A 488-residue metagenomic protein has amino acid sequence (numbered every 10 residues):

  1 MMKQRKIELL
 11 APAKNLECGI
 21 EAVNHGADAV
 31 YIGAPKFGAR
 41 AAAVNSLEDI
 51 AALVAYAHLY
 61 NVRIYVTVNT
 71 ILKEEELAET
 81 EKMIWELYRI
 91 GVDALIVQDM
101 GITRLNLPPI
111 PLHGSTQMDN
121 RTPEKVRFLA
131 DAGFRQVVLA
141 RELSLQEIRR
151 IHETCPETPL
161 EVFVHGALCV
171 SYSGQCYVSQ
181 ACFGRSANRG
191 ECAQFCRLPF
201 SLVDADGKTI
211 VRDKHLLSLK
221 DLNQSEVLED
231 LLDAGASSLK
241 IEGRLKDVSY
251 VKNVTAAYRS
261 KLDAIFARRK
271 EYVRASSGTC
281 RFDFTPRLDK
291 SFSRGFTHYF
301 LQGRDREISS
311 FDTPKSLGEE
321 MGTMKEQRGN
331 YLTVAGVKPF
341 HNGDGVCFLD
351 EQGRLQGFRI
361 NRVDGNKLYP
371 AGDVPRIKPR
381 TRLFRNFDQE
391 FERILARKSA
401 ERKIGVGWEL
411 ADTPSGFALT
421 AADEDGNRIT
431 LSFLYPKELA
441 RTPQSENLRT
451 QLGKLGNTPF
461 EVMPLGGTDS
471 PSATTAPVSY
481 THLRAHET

Functional and structural regions predicted by a protein language model:
R5-A29: N-terminal basic/disordered segments at the start of proteins
L9-A11, V30-I32, I64-V66, L95-V97 (+4 more regions): Hydrophobic faces of well-ordered beta-strands that scaffold small-molecule active sites in alpha/beta enzyme cores
A22, D99, L129, V162 (+3 more regions): Conserved, mostly hydrophobic/aromatic
Y31-E48, V68-L72, R244-V251: Glycine-rich, proline-tolerant flexible connector loops at the mouths of alpha/beta enzymes
A41-A51, M100-L107, E142-C155, V248-Y250: Active-site-adjacent beta->alpha loops and helix N-cap segments on the catalytic face of soluble alpha/beta enzymes
D49-I50, L59-L105, P111-R121: Active-site beta->alpha loop and helix N-cap motifs at the rims of alpha/beta catalytic domains
P111-H113, M118-A234, V254: Catalytic alpha/beta core domains of metabolic enzymes, predominantly
T481-T488: Conserved small/polar residues in nucleotide/adenosyl-binding loops
